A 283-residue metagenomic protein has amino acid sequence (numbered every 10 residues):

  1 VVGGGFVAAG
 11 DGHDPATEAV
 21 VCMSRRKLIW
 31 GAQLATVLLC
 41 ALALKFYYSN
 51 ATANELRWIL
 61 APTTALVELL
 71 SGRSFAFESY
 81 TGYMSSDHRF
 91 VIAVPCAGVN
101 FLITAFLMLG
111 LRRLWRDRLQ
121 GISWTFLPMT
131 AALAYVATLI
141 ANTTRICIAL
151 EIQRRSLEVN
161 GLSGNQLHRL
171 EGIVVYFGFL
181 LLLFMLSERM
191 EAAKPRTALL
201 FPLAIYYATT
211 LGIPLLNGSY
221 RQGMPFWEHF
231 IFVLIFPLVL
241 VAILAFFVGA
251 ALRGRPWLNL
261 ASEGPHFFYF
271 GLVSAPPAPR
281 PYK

Functional and structural regions predicted by a protein language model:
G4, D11-H13: Acidic/polar hotspots within intrinsically disordered regions
D14, E18-K283: Hydrophobic N-terminal alpha-helices or hydrophobic patches in metabolic proteins across all domains of life
